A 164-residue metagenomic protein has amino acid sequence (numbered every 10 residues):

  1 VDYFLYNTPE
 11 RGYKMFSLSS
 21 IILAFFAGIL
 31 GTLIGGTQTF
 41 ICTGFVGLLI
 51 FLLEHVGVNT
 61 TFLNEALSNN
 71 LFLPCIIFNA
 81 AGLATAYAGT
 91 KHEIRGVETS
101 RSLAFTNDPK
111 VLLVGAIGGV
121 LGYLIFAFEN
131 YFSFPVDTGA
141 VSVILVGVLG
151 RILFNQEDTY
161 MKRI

Functional and structural regions predicted by a protein language model:
V1-K14: Short, Lys/Arg-enriched N-terminal segments with co-localized hydrophobic residues within the first ~10-30 amino acids
L18-E129: Early transmembrane hairpin of solute transport permeases
L49-L52, V143-L153: Alpha-helical transmembrane segments and their membrane-interface exit regions
N69-N79, P135-L149: Alpha-helical transmembrane segments
G82-R95, G147-R163: Membrane-water interface of transmembrane alpha-helices
H92, E98-N107, F134-V141, N155 (+1 more regions): Polar, enzyme-active/binding microenvironments
G119, Y123-F126, T138, S142-V143 (+1 more regions): Catalytic cores of enzyme domains
